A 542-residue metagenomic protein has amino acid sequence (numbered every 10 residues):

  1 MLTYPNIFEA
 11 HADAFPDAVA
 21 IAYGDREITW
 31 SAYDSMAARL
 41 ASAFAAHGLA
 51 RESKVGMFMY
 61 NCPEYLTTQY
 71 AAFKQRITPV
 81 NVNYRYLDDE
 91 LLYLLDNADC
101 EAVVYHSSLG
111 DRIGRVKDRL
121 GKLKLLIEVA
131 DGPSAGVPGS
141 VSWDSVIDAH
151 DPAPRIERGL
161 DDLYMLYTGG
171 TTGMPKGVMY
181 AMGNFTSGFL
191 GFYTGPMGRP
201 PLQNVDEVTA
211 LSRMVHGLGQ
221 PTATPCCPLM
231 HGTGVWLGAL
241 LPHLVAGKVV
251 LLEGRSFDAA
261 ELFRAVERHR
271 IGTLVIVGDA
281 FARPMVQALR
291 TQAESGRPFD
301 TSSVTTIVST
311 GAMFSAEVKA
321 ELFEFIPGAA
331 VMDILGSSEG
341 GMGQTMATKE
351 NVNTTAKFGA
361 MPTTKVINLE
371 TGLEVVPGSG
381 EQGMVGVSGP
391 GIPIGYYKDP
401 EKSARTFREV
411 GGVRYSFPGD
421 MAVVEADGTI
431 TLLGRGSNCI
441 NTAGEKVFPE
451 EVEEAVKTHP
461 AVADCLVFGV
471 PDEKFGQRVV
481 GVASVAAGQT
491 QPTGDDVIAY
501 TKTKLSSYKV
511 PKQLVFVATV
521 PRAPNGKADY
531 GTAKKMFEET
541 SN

Functional and structural regions predicted by a protein language model:
D17-C62, Y70, L87-L92: Conserved AMP-binding/adenylate-forming core of the ANL superfamily
D25, R112-D161, G169, T186 (+1 more regions): ANL superfamily adenylate-forming
S42, Y86-Y93, V103-Y105, G336 (+6 more regions): AMP-binding/adenylate-forming catalytic core of the ANL superfamily
A46-H47, I77-S145, A487, V515: Structural core segment of the AMP-binding/adenylate-forming
V129, T503-K527: AMP-binding/adenylate-forming catalytic domain of the ANL superfamily
H150-G169, G173-M174, R213-A223: Conserved pre-ATP/AMP-binding loop-to-beta segment of ANL
G170, V245, I271-I276, V286-T354 (+2 more regions): Gly/Ser/Thr-rich phosphate-binding loop
G188-P225, M230-V275, A288, Q292-A293: Conserved AMP-binding/adenylation subdomain of ANL enzymes
